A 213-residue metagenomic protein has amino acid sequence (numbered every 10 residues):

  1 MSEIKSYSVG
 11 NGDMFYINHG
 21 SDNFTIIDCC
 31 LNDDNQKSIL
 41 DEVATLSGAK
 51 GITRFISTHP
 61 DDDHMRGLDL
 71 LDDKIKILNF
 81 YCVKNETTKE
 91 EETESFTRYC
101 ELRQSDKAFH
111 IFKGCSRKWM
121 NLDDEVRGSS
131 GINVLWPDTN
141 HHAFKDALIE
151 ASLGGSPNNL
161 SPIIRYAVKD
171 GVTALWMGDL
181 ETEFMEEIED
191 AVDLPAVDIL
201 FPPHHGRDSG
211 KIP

Functional and structural regions predicted by a protein language model:
M1-K50, K113-I199: Core dinuclear metal-dependent hydrolase active-site scaffold
D13, D34, H64, K89 (+2 more regions): Flexible loop/turn segments at secondary-structure boundaries
N23-T25, D33-E86, A191-R207: Active-site metal-binding motif and surrounding structural segment of the metallo-beta-lactamase
T53-R54, L102-R103, H110, G171-V172: Secondary-structure boundary/capping motif
R54-T58, F109-N121, P203-H205: A generic structural motif
M65-K74, E90-C100, I212-P213: Metal-dependent catalytic neighborhoods of phosphoester/phosphodiester hydrolases
L78, T88-W119: Short acidic, glycine/proline-enriched helix-loop-strand junctions
E90-T93, S105-K107, G178, V197-P213: Internal alpha/beta domain cores that form substrate/cofactor-binding pockets in large enzymes and binding proteins
